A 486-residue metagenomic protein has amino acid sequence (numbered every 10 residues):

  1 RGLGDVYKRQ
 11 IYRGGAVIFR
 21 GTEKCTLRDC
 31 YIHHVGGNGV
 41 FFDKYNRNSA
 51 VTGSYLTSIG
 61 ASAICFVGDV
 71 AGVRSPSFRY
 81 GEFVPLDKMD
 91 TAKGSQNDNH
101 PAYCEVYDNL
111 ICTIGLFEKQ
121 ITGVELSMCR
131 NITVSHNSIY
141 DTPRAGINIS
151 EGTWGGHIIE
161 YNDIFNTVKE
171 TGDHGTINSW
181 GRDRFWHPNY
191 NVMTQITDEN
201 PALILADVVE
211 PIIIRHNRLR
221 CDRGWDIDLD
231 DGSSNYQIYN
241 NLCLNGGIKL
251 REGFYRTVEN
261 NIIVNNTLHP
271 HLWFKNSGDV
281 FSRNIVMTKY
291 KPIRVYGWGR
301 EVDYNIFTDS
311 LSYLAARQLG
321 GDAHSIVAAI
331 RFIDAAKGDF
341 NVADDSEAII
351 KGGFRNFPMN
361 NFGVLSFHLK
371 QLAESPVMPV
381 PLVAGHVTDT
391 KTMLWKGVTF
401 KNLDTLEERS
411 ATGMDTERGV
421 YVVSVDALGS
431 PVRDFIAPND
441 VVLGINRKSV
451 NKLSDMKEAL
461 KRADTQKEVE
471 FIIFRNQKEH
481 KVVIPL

Functional and structural regions predicted by a protein language model:
G2-Y7: Short, small-residue-biased leader/transition segments that mark boundaries at the very start of proteins
G15-G21, N38-Y45, S62-G68, A92-H100 (+10 more regions): Glycine-rich beta-solenoid repeat tracts in large extracellular/virion proteins
E23-G37, N46-A61, V73-A92, Q96-G115 (+9 more regions): Right-handed parallel beta-helix
D69, R182, L403, V425-A427 (+3 more regions): Solvent-exposed coil/turn segments that connect beta secondary-structure elements in extracytoplasmic/periplasmic
V73, G175-T176, W180-M193, N276-T399: Acidic, glycine- and Ser/Thr-rich low-complexity intrinsically disordered tracts in extracellular/secreted proteins
A384-E417, K478-L486: C-terminal, low-ordered peptide segments at domain boundaries
T399-G444, K448-N451: PDZ/PDZ-like domain segments forming the peptide/carboxylate-binding groove, activating on the N-terminal beta-strands
A437, L443, S449, D455-L486: PDZ-domain C-terminal substructure recognizer with occasional recognition of PDZ-binding tails
